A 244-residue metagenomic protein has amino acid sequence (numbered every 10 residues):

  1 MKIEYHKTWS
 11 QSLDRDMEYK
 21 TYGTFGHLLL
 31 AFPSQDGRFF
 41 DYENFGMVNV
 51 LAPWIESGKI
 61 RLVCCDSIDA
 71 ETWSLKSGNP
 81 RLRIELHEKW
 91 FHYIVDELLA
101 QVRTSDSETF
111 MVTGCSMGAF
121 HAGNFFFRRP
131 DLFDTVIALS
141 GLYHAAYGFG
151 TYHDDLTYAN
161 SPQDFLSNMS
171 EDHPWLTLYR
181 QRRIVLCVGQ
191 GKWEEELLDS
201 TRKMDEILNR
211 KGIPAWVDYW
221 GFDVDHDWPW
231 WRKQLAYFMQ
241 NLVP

Functional and structural regions predicted by a protein language model:
M1-P244: Non-catalytic cap/lid and distal C-terminal segments of serine-dependent acyl enzymes
